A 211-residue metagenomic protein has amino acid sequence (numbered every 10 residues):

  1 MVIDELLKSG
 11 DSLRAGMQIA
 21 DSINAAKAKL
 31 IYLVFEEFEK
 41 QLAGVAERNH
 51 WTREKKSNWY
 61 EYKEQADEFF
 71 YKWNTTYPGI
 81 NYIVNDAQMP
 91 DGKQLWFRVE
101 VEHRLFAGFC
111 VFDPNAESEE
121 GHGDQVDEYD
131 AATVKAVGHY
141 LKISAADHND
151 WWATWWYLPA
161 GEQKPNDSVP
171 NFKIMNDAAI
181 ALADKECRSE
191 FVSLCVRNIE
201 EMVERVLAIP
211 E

Functional and structural regions predicted by a protein language model:
M1-S9: Contiguous mid-protein beta-loop-alpha structural module that forms a pocket-lining wall or clamp of enzyme active
I3, M17, D21, A25-A28 (+4 more regions): Generic detection of long, well-ordered alpha-helical segments
E5-L6, Q41, V45, Y140 (+3 more regions): Residues that form generic nucleotide/phosphate-binding pockets
S9, V84-D86, D184: Alpha-helix initiation/capping motif
D11, A15: Phosphate-binding site recognition
G16-F172: Polyanion-binding interface signature
N149-P210: Mid-to-C-terminal oligomerization/interaction "stalk" domains of large proteins
